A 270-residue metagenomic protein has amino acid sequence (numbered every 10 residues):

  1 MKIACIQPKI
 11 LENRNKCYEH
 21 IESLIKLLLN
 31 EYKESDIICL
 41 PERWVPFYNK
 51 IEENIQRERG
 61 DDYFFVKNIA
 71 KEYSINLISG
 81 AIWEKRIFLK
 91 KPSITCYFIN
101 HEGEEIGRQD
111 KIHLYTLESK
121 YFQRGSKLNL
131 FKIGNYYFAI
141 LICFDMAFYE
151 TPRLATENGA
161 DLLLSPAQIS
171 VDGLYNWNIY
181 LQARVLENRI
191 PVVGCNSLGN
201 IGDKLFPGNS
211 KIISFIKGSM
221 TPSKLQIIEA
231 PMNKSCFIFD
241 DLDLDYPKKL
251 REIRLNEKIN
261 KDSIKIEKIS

Functional and structural regions predicted by a protein language model:
M1-E12, C39, T95, R108-D110 (+2 more regions): Active-site-proximal beta-strand elements of phosphoester/diester hydrolases
K2, K33-E34, S74, Y137 (+1 more regions): Short loop/turn motifs at secondary-structure junctions
A4, Y97-I99, K211-I213, I238: Conserved hydrophobic/aromatic positions in well-ordered beta-strands
P8, R43, G80-W83, I142 (+2 more regions): Active-site-proximal beta-strand/loop segments in catalytic clefts of secreted hydrolases
R14, Y18-E102, S170-I190: Cys-nucleophile CN-hydrolase/nitrilase-fold catalytic domain and related Cys-dependent amidase chemistry that acts on
R59-I78, A147-S235: CN hydrolase (nitrilase-like) catalytic-core segments centered on the catalytic cysteine and neighboring Lys/Glu
L77-I82, Q109-T116, V192-C195: Short Pro/Gly-enriched beta-strand edge/turn motifs at strand-loop
I87-N158, V171-I179, F206, F239 (+3 more regions): Active-site catalytic loop in hydrolytic enzyme cores
